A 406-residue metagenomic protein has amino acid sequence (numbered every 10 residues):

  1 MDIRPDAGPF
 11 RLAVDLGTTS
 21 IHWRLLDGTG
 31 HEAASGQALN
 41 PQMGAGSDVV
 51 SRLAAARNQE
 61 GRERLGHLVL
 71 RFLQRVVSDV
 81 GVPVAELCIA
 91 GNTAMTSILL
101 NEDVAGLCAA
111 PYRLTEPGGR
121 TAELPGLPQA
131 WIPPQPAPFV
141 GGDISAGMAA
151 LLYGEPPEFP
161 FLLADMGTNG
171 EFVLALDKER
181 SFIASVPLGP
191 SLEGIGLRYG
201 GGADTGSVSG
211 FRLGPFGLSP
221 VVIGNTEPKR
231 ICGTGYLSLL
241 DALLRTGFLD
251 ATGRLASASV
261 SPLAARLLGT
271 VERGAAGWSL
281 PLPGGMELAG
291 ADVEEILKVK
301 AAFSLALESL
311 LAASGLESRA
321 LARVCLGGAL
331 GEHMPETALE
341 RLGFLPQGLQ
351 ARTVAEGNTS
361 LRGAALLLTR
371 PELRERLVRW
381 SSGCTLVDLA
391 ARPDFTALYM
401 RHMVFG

Functional and structural regions predicted by a protein language model:
M1-I98, A105-C108, E158: N-terminal glycine/serine-rich phosphate-binding loop of ATP-dependent small-molecule kinases, especially carbohydrate
M1-P9, P128-F161, L311: Conserved phosphate-binding catalytic cores of ATP/NTP-utilizing and phosphoryl-transfer enzymes
G17-T18, W23-D48, G106-G119, A146 (+2 more regions): Glycine-rich phosphate-binding loop of actin/hexokinase-like ATP-binding domains
R71-V80, G147-L151, L297-A320: Phosphate/ATP-binding catalytic cores across multiple sugar-kinase/actin-like superfamilies, primarily ASKHA
P83-N92, L240, S318-A329: Short glycine-rich phosphate-binding loop at a beta-alpha junction
W131-S145, E158, L366-G406: Acidic, glycine/GT-rich loop-and beta-edge segments that sit at the periphery of enzyme/chaperone cores
Y199, A312, L316-S381: Catalytic phosphate/nucleotide-handling subdomain of diverse soluble enzymes
L244-S314: A contiguous, well-structured pocket-lining segment that forms one wall/lid of small-molecule binding clefts in soluble
